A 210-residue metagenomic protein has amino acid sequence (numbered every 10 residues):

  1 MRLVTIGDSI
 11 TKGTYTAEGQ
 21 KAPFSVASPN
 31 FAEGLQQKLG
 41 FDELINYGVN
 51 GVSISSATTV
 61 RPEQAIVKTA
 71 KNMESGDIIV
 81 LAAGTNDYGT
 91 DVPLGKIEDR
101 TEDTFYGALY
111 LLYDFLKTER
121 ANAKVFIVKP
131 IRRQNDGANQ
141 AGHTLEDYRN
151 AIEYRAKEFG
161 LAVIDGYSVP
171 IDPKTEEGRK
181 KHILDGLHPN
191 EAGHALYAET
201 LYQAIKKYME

Functional and structural regions predicted by a protein language model:
R2-V4, K12-D99, D103, G107: Conserved SGNH/GDSL esterase-like catalytic core that processes O-acyl groups on lipids and polysaccharides
I6-G7, V128: Short hydrophobic segments within beta-strands
S9, T85, I131: Residue-level signal for short, function-critical loop segments
V80-A82, F126-I127, L145: Conserved, well-ordered alpha-helix/loop/beta-strand core segments that scaffold catalytic motifs
L109-Y113, R149: Generic structural signal for well-ordered alpha-helices, preferentially at hydrophobic/aromatic core positions
R120-K124: A short helix->loop->beta-strand "cap" motif at the edges of active sites that frequently abuts
P130-E210: Catalytic His-Asp segment of secreted/periplasmic serine-dependent ester chemistry enzymes
